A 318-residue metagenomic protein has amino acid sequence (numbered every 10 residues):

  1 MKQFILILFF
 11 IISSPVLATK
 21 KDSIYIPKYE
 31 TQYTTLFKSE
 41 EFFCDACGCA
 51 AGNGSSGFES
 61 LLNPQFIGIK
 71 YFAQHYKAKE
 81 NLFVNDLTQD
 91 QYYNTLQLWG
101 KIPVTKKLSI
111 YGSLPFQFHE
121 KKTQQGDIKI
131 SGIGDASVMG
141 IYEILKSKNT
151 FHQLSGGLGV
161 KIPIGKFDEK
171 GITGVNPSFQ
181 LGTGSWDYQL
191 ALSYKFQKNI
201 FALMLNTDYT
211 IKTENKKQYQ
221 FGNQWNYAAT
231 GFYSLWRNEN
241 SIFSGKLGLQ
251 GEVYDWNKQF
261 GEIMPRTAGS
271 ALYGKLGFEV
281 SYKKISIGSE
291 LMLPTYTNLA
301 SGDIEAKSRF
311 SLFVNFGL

Functional and structural regions predicted by a protein language model:
A18-K70, Q74-Y76: Outer-membrane beta-barrel biogenesis signature
K20-I26, K38-E40, S56-P64, K107 (+3 more regions): Short loop/turn motifs that connect adjacent beta-strands in outer-membrane beta-barrel proteins
S55, L82-D86, K121-I128, V175-Q180 (+3 more regions): Extracellular loop and loop/strand-boundary signature of outer-membrane beta-barrel proteins
S56-F58, I69, L98-I102, G112 (+8 more regions): Residues on the lipid-exposed face of transmembrane beta-strands in outer-membrane beta-barrel proteins
N63, D90-L96, I130-A136, H152 (+5 more regions): Residues that define the transmembrane beta-barrel architecture of outer-membrane proteins
I67-H75, G112-F116, G156-I162, L205-Y209 (+3 more regions): Transmembrane beta-barrel strands of outer-membrane/channel proteins
A78-E80, D86, Y219-L318: Outer membrane beta-barrel transmembrane domains
H119, G126-G222: Outer-membrane pore/translocation modules
